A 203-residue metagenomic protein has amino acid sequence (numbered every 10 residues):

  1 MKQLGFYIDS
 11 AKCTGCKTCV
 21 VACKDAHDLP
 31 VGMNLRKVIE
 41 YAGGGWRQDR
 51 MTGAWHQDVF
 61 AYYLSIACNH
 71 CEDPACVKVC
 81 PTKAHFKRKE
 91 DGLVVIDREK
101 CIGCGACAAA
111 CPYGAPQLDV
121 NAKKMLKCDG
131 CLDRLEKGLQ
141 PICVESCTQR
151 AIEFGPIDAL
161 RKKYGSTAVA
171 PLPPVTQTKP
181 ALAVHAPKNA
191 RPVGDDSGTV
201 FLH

Functional and structural regions predicted by a protein language model:
M1-H203: Non-ligating segments of multi-cofactor redox enzymes
